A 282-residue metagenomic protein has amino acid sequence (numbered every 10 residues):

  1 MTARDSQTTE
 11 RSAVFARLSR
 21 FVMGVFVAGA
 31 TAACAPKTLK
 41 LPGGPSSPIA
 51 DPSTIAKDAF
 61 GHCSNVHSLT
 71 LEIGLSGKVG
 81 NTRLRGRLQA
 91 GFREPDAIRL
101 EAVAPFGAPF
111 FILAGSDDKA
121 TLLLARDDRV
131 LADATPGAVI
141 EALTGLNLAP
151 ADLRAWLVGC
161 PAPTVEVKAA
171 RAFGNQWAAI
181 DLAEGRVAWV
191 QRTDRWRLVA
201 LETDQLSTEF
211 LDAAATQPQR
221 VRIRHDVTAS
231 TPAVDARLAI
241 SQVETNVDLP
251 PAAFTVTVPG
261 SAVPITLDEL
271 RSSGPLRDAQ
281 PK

Functional and structural regions predicted by a protein language model:
M1-C34: Sec-dependent bacterial lipoprotein signal peptides
C34-R85, V258, V263-K282: N-terminal leader/targeting segments and the immediate start of mature chains
E72, R83-G91, P95, A214: Beta-strand-dominated lipid-handling architectures at cellular/organellar boundaries
T82-G86, F111-G115, L206-S207: Amphipathic hydrophobic-ligand
R93-A151: An acidic-aromatic
A134-A138, A142-R171, A262-K282: C-terminal low-complexity, charged extensions that often adopt amphipathic alpha-helices
E166-R271, P281: Gly/Pro-enriched, hydrophobic low-complexity segments that function as extracytoplasmic propeptides/linkers
